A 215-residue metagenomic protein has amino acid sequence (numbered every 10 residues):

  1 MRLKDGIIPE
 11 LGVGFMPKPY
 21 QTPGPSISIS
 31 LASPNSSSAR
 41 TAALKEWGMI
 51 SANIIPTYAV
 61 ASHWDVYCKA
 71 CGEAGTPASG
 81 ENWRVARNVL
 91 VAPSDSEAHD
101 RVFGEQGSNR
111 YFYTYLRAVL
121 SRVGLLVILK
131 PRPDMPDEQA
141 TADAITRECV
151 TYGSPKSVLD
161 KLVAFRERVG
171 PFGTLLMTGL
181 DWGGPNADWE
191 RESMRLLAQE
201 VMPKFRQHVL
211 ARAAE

Functional and structural regions predicted by a protein language model:
M1-E215: Active-site-adjacent structural elements that line small-molecule/cofactor binding pockets in enzymes
